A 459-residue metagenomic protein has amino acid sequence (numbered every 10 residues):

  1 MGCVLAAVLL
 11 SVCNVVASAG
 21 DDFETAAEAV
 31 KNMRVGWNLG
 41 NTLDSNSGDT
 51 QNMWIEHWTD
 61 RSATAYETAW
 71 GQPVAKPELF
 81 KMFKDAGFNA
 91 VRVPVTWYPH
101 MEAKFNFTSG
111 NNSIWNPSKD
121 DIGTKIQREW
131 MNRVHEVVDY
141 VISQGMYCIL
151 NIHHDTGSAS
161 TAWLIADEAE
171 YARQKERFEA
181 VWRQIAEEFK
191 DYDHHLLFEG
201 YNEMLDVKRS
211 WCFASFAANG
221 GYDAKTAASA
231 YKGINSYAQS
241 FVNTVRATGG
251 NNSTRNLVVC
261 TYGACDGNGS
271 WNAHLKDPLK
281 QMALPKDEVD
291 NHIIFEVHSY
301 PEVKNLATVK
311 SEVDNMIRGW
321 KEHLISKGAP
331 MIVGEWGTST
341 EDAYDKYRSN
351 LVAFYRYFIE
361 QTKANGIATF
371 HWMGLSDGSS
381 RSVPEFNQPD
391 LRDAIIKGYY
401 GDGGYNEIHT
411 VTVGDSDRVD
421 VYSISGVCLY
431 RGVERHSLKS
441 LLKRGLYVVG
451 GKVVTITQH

Functional and structural regions predicted by a protein language model:
G2-N14: Bacterial N-terminal signal peptides
A17-A19: Boundary at the C-terminal end of the N-terminal hydrophobic targeting segment
F23-E24, V30-G267: Active-site mouth of glycoside hydrolases
S62-T64, A180-H195, Y201-I367, P384-Q388 (+1 more regions): Extracellular glycoside hydrolase catalytic/binding regions
I332, F370, L442: Conserved Rossmann-like nucleotide-binding pocket used by diverse enzymes that bind dinucleotide cofactors
H371-D377: Acidic carboxylate-rich catalytic motifs and surrounding loops in phosphoryl-/glycosyl-chemistry enzymes
A394-G403, K452-Q458: Short, low-complexity, Pro/Ser/Thr/Gly-rich segments in the mature regions of secreted, periplasmic
H409-H459: C-terminal outer-membrane/trafficking sorting elements
